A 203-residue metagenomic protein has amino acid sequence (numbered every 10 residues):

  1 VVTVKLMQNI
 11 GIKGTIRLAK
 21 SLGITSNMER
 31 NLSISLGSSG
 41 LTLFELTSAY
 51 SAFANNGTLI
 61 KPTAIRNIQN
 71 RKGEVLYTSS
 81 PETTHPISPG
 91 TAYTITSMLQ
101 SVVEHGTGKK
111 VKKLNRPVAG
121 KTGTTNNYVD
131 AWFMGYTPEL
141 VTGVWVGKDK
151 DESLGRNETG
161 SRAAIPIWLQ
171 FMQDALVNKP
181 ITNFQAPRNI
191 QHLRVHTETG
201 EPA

Functional and structural regions predicted by a protein language model:
V1-N55, S101: Active-site-adjacent helix/loop patches that line small-molecule binding or acyl-intermediate pockets
T42-A203: A penicillin-recognizing enzyme superfamily signal
